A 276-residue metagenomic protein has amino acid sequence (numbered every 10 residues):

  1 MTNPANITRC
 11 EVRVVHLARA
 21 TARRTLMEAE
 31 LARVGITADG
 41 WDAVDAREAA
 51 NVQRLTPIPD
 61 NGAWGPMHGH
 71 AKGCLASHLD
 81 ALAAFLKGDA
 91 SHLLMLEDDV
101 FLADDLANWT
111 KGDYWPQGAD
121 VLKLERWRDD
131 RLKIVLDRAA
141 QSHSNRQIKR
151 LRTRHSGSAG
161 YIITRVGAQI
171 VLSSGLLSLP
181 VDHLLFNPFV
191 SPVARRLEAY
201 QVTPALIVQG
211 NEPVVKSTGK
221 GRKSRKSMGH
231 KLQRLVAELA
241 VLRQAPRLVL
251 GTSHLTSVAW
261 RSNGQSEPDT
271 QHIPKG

Functional and structural regions predicted by a protein language model:
M1-L96, V100-G276: An acidic/histidine-cluster motif and surrounding catalytic segment that typifies divalent-metal-assisted enzyme active
